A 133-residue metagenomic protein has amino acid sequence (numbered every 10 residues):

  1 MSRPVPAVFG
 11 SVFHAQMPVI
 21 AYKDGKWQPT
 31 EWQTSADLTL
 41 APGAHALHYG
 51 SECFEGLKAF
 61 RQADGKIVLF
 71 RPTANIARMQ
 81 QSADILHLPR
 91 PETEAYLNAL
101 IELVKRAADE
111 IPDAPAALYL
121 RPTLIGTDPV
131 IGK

Functional and structural regions predicted by a protein language model:
M1-K133: Conserved alpha/beta cores of soluble small-molecule-handling proteins
